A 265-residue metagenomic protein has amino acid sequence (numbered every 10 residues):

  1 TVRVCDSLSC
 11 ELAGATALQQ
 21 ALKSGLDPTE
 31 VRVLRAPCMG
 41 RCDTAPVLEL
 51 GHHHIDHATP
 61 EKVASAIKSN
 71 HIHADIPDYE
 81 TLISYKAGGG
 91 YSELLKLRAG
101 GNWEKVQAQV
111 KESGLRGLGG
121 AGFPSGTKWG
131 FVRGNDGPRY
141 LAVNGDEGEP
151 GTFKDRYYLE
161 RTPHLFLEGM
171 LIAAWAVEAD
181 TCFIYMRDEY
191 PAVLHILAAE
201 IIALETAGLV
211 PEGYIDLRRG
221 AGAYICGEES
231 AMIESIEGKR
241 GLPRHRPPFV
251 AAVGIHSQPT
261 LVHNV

Functional and structural regions predicted by a protein language model:
T1, P28-R35, M39, T44 (+2 more regions): Iron-sulfur (Fe-S) cluster-binding modules
T1-M39, D43, K105, L115 (+1 more regions): Small-residue-enriched alpha-helical segments and adjacent helix-cap loops that form tight helix-helix packing
C10, K111-F131, G222-E234, G238: Conserved phosphate/anionic-ligand binding catalytic regions in large, soluble enzymes, centered on
R35, D146-R161, V177-D180, Y185 (+1 more regions): A structural-propensity feature for long, helix-poor, extended segments
Y85-S92, V143-D155, V250-H256: Gly-rich Lys/Arg/Thr-decorated short loops/hinges at beta-loop-alpha junctions or inter-strand turns that position
V132-V143: Structural signature of FAD isoalloxazine-binding scaffolds in flavoprotein oxidoreductases
T162-A176: Histidine-anchored nucleotide/phosphate-binding helix
L194-V265: Hydrophobic alpha-helical positions that pack around
